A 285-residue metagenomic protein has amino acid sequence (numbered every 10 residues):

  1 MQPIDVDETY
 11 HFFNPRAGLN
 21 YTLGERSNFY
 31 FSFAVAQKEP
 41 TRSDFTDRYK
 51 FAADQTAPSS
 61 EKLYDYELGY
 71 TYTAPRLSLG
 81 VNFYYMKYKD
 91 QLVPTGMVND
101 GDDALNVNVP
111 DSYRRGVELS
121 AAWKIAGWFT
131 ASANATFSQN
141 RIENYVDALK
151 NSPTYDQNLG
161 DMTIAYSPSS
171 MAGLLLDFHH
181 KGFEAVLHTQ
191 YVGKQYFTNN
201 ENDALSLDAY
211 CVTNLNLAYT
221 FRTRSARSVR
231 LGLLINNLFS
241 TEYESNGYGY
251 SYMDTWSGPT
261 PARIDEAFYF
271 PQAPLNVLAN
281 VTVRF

Functional and structural regions predicted by a protein language model:
M1-G24: Signature of Gram-negative outer-membrane beta-barrel scaffolds
M1-V6, K50-A57, D65, D102-N108 (+4 more regions): Extracellular loop and loop/strand-boundary signature of outer-membrane beta-barrel proteins
T9-F13, K62-Y66, T73-P75, Y113-R115 (+4 more regions): Residues that define the transmembrane beta-barrel architecture of outer-membrane proteins
A17-Y21, L68-Y72, L119-W123, A133 (+5 more regions): Residues on the lipid-exposed face of transmembrane beta-strands in outer-membrane beta-barrel proteins
T22, N28-A34, S59-R115, A122-K124 (+2 more regions): Membrane-embedded beta-barrel scaffold of Gram-negative outer-membrane proteins
R26-F29, R76-L79, W128-A131, G182-V186 (+1 more regions): Repeated loop/turn-to-beta-strand initiation elements of outer-membrane beta-barrel proteins
Q37, Y84, A131, Q139-R141 (+2 more regions): C-terminal beta-signal and adjacent terminal beta-strands/loops of Gram-negative outer-membrane beta-barrel proteins
Y85-K87, V107-N199: Gram-negative outer-membrane beta-barrel transporters
